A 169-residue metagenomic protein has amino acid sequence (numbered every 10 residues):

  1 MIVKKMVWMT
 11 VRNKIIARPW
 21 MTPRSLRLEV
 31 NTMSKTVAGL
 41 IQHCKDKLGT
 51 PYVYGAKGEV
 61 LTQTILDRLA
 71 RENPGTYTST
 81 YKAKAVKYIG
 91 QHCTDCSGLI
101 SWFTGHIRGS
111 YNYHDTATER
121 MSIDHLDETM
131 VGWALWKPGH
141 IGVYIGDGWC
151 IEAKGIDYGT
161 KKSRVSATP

Functional and structural regions predicted by a protein language model:
I2-M6, R12-T32: Short, Lys/Arg-enriched N-terminal segments with co-localized hydrophobic residues within the first ~10-30 amino acids
T22-S97, S101-H106, P138-G139, I151-D157: N-terminal capping segments
R108-A117: Short, well-structured active-site flanking segments
R120-T129: Short, surface-exposed secondary-structure edge patches
V131-W133: Loop/turn positions that initiate beta-strands
V143-T168: Catalytic Cys-His active-site segments of thiol-dependent hydrolases/isopeptidases
